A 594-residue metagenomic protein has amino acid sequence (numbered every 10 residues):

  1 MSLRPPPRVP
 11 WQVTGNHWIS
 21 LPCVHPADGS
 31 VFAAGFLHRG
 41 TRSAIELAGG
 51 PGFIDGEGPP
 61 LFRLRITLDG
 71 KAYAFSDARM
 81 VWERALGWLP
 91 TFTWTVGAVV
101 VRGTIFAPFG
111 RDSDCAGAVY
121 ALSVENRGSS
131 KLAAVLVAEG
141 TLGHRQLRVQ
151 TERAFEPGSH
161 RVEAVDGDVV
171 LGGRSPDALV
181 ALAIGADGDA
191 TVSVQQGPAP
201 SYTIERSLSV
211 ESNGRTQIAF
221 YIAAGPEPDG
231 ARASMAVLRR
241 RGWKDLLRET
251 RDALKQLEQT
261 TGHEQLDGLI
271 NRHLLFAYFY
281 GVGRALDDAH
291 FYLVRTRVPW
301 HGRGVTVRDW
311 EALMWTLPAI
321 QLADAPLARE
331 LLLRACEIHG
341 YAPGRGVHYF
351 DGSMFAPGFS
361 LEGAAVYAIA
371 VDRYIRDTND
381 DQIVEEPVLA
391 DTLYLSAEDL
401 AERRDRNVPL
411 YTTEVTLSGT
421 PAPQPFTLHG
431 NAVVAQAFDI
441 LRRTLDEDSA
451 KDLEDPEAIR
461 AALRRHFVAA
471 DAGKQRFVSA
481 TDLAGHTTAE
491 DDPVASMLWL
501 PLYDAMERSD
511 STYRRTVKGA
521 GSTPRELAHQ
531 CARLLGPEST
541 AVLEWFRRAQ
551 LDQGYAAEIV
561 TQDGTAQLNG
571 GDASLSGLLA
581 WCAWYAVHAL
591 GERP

Functional and structural regions predicted by a protein language model:
M1-G262, R593-P594: Terminal accessory carbohydrate-recognition/targeting modules of carbohydrate-active enzymes
M1-P59, G304-V307, P357-Y374, T487-R508 (+1 more regions): C-terminal capping/lid segments that line or modulate ligand- or cofactor-binding pockets
N16, V237-V298: An acidic-aromatic substrate-binding cleft motif
T216, R303-R406, N431, A435 (+1 more regions): Aromatic-rich carbohydrate-recognition surfaces in CAZymes
T216-A236, H301-G302, V347-V366, E398-E454 (+1 more regions): The feature captures the catalytic groove of carbohydrate-active enzymes
H273-A285, A323-G346, R376, V388-P409 (+4 more regions): Long, well-ordered core segments of solenoidal/helical folds
D309, L395-T412, P423-A432, A450-A528: Extended ligand-binding clefts on enzyme/binding-domain cores
T427-E457, R533, P537-F546, A580-A586 (+1 more regions): Extended amphipathic alpha-helical segments enriched in small hydrophobics
